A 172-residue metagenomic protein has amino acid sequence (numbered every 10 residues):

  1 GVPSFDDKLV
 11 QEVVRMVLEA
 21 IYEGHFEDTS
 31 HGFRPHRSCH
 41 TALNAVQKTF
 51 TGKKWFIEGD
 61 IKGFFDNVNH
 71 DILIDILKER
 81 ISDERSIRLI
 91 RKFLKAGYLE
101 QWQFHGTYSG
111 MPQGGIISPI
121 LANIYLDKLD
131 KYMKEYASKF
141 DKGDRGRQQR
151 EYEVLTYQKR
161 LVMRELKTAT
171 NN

Functional and structural regions predicted by a protein language model:
G1-N172: Non-catalytic terminal/accessory segments
